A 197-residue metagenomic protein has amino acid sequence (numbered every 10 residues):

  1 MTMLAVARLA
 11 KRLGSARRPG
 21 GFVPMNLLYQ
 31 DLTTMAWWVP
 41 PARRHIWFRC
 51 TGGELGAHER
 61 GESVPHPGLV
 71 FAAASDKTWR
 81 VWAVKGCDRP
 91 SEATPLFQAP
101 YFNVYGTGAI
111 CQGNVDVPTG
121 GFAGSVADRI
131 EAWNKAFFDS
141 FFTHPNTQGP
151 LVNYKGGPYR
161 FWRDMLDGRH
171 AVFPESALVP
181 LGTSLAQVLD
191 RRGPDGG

Functional and structural regions predicted by a protein language model:
M1-G121: Compact alpha/beta protein-protein interaction domains typified by the UBC
E92-G197: Domain-scale recognition of soluble eukaryotic interaction modules
